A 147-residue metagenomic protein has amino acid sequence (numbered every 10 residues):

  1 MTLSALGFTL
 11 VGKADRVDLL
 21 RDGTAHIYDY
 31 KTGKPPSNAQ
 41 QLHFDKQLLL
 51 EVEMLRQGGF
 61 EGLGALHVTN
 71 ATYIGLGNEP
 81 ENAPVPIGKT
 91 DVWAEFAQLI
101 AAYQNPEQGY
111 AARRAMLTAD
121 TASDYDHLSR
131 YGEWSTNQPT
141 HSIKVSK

Functional and structural regions predicted by a protein language model:
M1-K147: RecB-family 4Fe-4S metal-dependent nuclease core
